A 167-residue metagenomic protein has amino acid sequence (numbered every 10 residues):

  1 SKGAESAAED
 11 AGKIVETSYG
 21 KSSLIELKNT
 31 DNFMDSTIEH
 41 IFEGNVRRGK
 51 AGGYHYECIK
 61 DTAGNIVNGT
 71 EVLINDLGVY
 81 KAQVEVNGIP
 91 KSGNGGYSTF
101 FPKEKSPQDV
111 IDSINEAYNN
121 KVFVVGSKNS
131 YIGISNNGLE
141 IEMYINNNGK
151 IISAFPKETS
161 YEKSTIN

Functional and structural regions predicted by a protein language model:
S1, V46, P156: Residue-level marker of positions within ordered structural domains that often coincide with functionally constrained
S1-E16: Hydrophobic, gly/ala-rich membrane-insertion helices/peptides used by toxins and envelope proteins
G12-G133: N-terminal "domain-start" segment
K121-N167: Active-site or metal-binding loop neighborhoods of secreted/extracellular toxin and effector enzymes
